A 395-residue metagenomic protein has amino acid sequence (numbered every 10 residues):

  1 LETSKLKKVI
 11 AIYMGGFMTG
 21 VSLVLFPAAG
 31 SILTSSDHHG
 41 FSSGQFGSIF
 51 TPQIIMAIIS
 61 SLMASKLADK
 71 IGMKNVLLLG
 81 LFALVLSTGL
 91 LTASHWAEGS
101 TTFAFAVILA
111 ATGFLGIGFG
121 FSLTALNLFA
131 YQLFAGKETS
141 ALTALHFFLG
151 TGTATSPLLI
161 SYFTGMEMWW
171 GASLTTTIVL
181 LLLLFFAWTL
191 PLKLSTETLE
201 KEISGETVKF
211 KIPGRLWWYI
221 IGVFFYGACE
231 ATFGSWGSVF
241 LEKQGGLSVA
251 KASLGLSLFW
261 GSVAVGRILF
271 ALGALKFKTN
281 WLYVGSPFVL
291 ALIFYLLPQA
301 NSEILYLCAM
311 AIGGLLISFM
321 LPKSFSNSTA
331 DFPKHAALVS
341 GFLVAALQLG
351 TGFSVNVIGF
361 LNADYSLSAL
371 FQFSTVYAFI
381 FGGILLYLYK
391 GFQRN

Functional and structural regions predicted by a protein language model:
V24, Q53-L62, A154, W260-A264 (+2 more regions): Residue-level signature of mid-helix packing/kink "hotspots" within the transmembrane helices of 12-pass Major
F26-P27, G214-V265: Extracytoplasmic gate region of multi-pass secondary transporters
S60-M73, T164, G266-K278, N362-A363: Helix-to-loop junctions at the C-terminal end of transmembrane segments in multipass secondary transporters
F82-T101, V289-N301: C-terminal ends and interior cores of transmembrane alpha-helices in multi-pass membrane transporters/permeases
T101-F121, L305-F319: Hydrophobic core of transmembrane alpha-helices in multi-pass small-molecule transporters, especially MFS/SLC-type
A111-F147: Cytoplasmic helix-loop-helix junction between adjacent transmembrane helices in 12-TM secondary transporters
G136-K137, A144-S195: Helix-loop-helix hairpin linking two adjacent transmembrane segments in secondary transporters
F277-S324: C-terminal transmembrane helical hairpin of 12-TM major facilitator-type secondary transporters
